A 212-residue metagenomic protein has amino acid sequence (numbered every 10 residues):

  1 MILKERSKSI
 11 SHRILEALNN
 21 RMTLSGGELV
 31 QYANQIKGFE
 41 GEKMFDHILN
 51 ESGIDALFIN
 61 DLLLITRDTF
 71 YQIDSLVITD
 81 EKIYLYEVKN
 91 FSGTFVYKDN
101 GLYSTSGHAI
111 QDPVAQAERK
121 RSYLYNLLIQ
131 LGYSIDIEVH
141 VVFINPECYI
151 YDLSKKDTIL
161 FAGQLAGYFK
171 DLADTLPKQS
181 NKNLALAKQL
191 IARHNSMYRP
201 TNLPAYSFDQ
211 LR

Functional and structural regions predicted by a protein language model:
M1-Y71, G107-R212: Surface-exposed interaction regions that form or flank ligand-binding interfaces
L62-L63, D74-L76, K89: Anionic group-transfer/hydrolysis microenvironments
D68, I78-N100: Active-site beta-strand-loop-beta-strand hairpin of nuclease catalytic cores that positions key catalytic residues
T94, K98-G107, L165-A166: Short, flexible helix-coil linker/hinge segments at the edges of structured domains or between repeats
